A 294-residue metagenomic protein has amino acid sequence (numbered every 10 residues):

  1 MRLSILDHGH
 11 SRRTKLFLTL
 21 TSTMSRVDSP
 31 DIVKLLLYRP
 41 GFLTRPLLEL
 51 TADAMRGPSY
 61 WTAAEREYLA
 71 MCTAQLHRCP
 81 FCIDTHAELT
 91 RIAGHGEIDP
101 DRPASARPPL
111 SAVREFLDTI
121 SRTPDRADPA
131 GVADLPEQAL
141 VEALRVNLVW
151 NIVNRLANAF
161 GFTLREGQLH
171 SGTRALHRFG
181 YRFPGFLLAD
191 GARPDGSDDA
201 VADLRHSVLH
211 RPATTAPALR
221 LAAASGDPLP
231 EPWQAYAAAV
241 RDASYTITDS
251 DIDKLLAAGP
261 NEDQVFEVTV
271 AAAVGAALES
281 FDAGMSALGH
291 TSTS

Functional and structural regions predicted by a protein language model:
M1-S294: Hydrophobic alpha-helical segments
